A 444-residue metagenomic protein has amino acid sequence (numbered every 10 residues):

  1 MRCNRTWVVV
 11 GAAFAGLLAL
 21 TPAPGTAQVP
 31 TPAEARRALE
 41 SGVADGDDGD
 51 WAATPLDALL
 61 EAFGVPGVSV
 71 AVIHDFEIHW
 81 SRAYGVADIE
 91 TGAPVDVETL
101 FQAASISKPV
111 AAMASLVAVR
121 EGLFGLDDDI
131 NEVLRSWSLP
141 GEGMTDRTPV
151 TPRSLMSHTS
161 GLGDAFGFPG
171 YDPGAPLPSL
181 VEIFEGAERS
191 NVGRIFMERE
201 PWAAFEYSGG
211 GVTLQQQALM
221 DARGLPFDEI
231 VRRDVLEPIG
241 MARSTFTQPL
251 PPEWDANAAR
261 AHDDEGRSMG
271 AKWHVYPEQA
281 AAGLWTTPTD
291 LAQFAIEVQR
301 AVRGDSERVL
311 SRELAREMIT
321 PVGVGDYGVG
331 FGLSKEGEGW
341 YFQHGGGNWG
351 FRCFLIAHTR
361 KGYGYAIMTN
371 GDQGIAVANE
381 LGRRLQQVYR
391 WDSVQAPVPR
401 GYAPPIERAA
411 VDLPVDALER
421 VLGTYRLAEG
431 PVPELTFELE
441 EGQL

Functional and structural regions predicted by a protein language model:
M1-G11: Bacterial N-terminal signal peptides that target proteins for export
V9-T21: Bacterial N-terminal signal peptides
T21-Q28: Signal peptide processing junction and immediate N-terminal pro/mature segment of secreted/exported proteins
Q28-R82, G174, M220-R233, E237 (+1 more regions): Catalytic loop of the DD-peptidase/beta-lactamase superfamily, centered on the K-T-G motif and neighboring
W51-A52, E132, Y171-E200, F205 (+2 more regions): Short, charged, amphipathic alpha-helices and their helix-cap/turn boundaries
A53, G67, Q102-I106, A118-F168 (+4 more regions): Active-site helix/loop module of the DD-peptidase/beta-lactamase fold, centered on the serine-lysine SxxK catalytic
E61-A71, E90-S154, F196-G210, Q279-A282 (+1 more regions): Short active-site loop at a secondary-structure junction that contains or immediately precedes the catalytic residue(s)
A87-D96, A376-R383: A short, polar/charged loop-to-alpha-helix boundary motif
